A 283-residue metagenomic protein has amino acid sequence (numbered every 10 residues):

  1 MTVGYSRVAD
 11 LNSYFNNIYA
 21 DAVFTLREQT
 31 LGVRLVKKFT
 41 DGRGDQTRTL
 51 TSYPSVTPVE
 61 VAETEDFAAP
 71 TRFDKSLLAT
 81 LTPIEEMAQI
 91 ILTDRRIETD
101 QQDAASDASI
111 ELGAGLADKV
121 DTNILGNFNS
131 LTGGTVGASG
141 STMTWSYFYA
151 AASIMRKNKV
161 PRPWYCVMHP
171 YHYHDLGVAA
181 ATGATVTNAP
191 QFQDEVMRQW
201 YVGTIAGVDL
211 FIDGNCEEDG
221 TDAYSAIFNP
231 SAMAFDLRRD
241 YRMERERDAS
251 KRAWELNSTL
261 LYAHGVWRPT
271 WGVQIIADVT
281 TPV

Functional and structural regions predicted by a protein language model:
M1-A79, R239, V273, A277-V279: N-terminal "assembly arms/tails" that initiate or stabilize quaternary assembly in self-assembling proteins
T2-Y14, A22-V23, K37, E63 (+2 more regions): Signature of extracytoplasmic/envelope-associated structural regions
G44, S146-Y149, S153-R242: Extended oligomerization regions of viral-like shell subunits
P58-V61, D100, D175-V178, G265-V266: Short helix/loop capping segments that flank catalytic or ligand/cofactor-binding pockets
K75-T99: Short acidic, glycine/tyrosine-flanked loop/strand segments centered on an H-E-D-like triad
L92-V160, Q274-V283: Alpha-helical scaffold segments that mediate packing/assembly in large oligomeric complexes
R245-V283: Extended, compositionally biased alpha-helical segments that mediate assembly or anchoring
